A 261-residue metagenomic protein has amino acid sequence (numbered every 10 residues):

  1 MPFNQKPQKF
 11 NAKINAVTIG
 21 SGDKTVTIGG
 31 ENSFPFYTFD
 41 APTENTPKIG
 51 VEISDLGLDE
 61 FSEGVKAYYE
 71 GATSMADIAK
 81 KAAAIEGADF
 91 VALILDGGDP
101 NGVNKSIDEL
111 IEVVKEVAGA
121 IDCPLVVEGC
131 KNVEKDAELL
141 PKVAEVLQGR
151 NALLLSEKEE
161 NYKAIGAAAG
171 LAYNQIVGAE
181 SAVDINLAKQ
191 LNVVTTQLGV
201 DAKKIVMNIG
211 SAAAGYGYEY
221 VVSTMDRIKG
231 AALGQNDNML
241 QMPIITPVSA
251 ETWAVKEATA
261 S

Functional and structural regions predicted by a protein language model:
M1-Y69: N-terminal amphipathic alpha-helix/helix-capping segment at the start of soluble metabolic enzymes
N45-P47, G87-D89, I121-L125, Q148-A152 (+3 more regions): Short, well-ordered coil/turn segments that N-cap beta-strands
K48-K81, P100-K105, G129-V133, L155-E157 (+2 more regions): Active-site mouth loops of central-metabolism enzymes
E60-A67, G87-E116, I121, V127-E134: Glycine-rich, proline-tolerant flexible connector loops at the mouths of alpha/beta enzymes
A82, V143, M207: Conserved, mostly hydrophobic/aromatic
A92-I94, V103, P124-K135, G149-Y162 (+2 more regions): Catalytic beta/alpha-barrel core
G102-E128, A144-G149, D226-Q241: Alpha-helix-loop-beta-strand connector modules within alpha/beta enzyme cores
E160-S261: Catalytic alpha/beta core domains of metabolic enzymes, predominantly
